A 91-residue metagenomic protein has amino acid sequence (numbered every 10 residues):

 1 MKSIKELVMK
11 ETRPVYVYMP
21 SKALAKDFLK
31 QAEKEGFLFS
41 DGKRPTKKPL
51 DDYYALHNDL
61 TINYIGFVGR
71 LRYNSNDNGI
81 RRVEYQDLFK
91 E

Functional and structural regions predicted by a protein language model:
M1-E91: Structural boundary micro-motifs
